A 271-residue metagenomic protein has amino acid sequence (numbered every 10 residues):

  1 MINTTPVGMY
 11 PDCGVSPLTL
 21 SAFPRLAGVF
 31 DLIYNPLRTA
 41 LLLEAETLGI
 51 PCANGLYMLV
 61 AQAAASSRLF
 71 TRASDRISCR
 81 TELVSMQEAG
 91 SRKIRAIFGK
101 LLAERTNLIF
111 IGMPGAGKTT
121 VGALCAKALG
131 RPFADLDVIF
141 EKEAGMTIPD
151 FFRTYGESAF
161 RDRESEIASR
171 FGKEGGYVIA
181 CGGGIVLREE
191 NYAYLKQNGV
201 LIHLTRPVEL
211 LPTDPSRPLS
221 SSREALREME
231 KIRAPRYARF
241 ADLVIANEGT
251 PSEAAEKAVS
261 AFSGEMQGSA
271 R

Functional and structural regions predicted by a protein language model:
M9-V29, A40, E44, L187-Y192: Rossmann-fold NAD(P) dinucleotide-binding segment
A27-L69: Rossmann-fold NAD(P)-binding glycine/threonine-rich loop
E88, R92-E104, L124, A128 (+3 more regions): NTP-dependent small-molecule kinase module
F110: Hydrophobic anchor at the beta1->P-loop junction of P-loop NTPases
M113: P-loop (Walker A) phosphate-binding loop of NTP-binding proteins
K118: Conserved lysine of the Walker
P132, V138-K196: ATP-dependent small-molecule kinase phosphotransfer cores that center on conserved nucleotide phosphate-binding segments
Q197-R236, L243: A glycine- and Lys/Arg-enriched "phosphate-lid" helix/loop adjacent to the NTP-binding pocket of small-molecule kinases
